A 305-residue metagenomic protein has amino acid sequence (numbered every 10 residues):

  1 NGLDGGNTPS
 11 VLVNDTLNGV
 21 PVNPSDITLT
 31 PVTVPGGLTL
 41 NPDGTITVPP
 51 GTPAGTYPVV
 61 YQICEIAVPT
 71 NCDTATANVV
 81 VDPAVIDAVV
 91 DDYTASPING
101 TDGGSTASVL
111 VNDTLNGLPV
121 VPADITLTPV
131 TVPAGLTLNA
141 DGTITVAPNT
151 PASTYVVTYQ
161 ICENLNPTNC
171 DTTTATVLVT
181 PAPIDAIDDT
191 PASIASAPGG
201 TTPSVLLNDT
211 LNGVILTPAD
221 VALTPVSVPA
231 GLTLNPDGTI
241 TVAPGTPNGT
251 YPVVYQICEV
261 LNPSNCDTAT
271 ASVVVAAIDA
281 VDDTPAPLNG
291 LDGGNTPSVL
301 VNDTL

Functional and structural regions predicted by a protein language model:
N1-V22, V59, I66-L118, N164-L216 (+2 more regions): Extracellular interdomain linkers/hinges and stalk-like, low-complexity segments in secreted or single-pass
D15, G19-V34, G117-V132, G213-V228 (+1 more regions): Change to "...patches in solvent-exposed regions of secreted, membrane-anchored, or virion-exposed structural
D26, T33, L40, N71 (+9 more regions): Ser/Thr/Pro/Gly-rich low-complexity disordered regions
I27-L29, L38-L40, I46, A77-V79 (+9 more regions): Hydrophobic beta-strand residues in large extracellular and virion-surface proteins
V34-T52, V60, V132-T150, V228-T246 (+1 more regions): Strand-loop-strand motifs at the edges of beta-sheets in extracellular beta-sandwich domains
G55-A67, A152-L165, N248-L261: A short beta-strand micro-motif common to beta-rich folds, especially ectodomain repeats
